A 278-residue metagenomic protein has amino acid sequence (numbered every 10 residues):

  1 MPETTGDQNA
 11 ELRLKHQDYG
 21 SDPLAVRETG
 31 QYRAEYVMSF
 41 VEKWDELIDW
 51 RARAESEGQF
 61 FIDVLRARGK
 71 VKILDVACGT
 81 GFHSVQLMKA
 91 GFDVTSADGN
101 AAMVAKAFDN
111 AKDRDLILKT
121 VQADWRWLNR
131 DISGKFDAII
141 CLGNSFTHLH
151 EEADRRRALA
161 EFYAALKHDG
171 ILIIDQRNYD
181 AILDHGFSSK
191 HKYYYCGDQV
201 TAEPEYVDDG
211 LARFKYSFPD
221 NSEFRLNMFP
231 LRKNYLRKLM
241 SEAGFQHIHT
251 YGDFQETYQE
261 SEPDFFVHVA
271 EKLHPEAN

Functional and structural regions predicted by a protein language model:
P2, G6-D7, E11-V71: Conserved class I S-adenosyl-L-methionine
A77-G81: Class I SAM-dependent methyltransferase "Motif I" SAM/SAH-binding loop
F82-L128: Class I SAM-dependent methyltransferase SAM/SAH-binding core
R130-A138: A short acidic, Gly/Pro-enriched loop at the edge of an enzyme's catalytic core that lines a small-molecule cofactor
D137-A153: A short SAM/SAH-binding and catalytic strip from SAM-dependent methyltransferases
R156-H168: A short glycine-rich, Lys/Arg-flanked "PGG" loop and its adjoining helix->strand segment in the class I
I171-L239: SAM-dependent methyltransferase
Y235-N278: C-terminal lobe and adjacent flexible extensions of AdoMet/dcAdoMet transferase-like proteins
